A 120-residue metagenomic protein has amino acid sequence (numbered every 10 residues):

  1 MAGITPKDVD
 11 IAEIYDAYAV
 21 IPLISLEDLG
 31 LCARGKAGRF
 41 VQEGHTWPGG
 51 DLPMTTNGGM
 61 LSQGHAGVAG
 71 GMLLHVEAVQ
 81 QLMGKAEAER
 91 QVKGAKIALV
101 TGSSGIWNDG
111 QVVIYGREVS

Functional and structural regions predicted by a protein language model:
M1-S120: Claisen-condensing/thiolase-fold acyl-transfer catalytic domains that form or cleave C-C bonds in fatty acid
